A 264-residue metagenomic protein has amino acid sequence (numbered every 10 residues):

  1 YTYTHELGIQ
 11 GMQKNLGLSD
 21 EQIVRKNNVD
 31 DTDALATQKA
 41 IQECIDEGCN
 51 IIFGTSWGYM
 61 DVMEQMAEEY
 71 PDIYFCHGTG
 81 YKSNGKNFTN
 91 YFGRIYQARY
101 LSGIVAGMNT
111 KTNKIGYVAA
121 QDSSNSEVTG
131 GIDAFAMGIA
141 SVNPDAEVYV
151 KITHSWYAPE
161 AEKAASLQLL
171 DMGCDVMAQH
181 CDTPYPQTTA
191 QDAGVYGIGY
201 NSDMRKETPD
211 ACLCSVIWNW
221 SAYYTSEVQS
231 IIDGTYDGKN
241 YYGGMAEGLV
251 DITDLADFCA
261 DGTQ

Functional and structural regions predicted by a protein language model:
Y1-Q264: A residue-level marker of the well-folded mature domains of exported/periplasmic proteins
